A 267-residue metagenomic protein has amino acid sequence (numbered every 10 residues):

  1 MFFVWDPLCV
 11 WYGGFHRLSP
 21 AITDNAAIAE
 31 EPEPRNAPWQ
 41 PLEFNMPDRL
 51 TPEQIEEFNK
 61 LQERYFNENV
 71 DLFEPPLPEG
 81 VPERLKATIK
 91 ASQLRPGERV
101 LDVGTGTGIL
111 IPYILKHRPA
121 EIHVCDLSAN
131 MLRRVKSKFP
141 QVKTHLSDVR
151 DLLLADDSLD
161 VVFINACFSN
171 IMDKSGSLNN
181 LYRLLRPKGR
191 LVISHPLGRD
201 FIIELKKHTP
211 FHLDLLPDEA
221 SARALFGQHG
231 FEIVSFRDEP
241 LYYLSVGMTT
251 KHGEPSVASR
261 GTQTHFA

Functional and structural regions predicted by a protein language model:
R35-Q93, I109-Y113, M131-R134, R199 (+2 more regions): Conserved class I S-adenosyl-L-methionine
L101-V103, T107-D151: Class I SAM-dependent methyltransferase SAM/SAH-binding core
F163: A conserved beta-strand element that flanks and buttresses the S-adenosyl-L-methionine
A166-C167: Short catalytic micro-motifs in class I SAM-dependent methyltransferases
S175-P187: A short glycine-rich, Lys/Arg-flanked "PGG" loop and its adjoining helix->strand segment in the class I
I193-H195: Acidic carboxylate diad motif detector
D214-H229: Short alpha-helix
H229-F231, S235-A267: Core SAM-dependent methyltransferase catalytic element
